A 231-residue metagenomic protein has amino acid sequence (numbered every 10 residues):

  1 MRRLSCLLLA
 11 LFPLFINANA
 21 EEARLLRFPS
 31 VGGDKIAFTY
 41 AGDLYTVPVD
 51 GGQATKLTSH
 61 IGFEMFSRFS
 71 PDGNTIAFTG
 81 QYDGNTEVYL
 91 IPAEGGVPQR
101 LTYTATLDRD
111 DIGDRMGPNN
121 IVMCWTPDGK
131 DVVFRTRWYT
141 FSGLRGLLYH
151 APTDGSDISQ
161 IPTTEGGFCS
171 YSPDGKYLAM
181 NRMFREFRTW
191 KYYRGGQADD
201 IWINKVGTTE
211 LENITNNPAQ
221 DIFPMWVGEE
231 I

Functional and structural regions predicted by a protein language model:
S5-L14: Bacterial N-terminal signal peptides
A20-E21, T39-Y45, S59-E64, T79-Y89 (+7 more regions): A flexible loop/linker signature enriched in serine peptidases of the S9 family
E21-V49: Mature N-terminal segment immediately following signal peptide/propeptide cleavage in secreted/periplasmic
V31-G33, P71-D72, P127-D128, P173-D174 (+1 more regions): Residue-level detector of Asp-centered blade-edge/turn motifs that repeat once per structural unit in beta-propeller
